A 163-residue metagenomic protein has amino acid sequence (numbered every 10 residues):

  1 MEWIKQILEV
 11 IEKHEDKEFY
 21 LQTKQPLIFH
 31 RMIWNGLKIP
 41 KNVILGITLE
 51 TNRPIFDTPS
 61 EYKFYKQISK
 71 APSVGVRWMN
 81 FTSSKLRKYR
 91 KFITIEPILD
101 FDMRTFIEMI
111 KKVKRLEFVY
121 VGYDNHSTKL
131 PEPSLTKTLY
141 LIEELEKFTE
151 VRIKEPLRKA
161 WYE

Functional and structural regions predicted by a protein language model:
M1-T149: Conserved AdoMet/S-adenosylmethionine-binding subsite of the radical SAM
E143-E163: C-terminal accessory extensions appended to soluble enzyme cores
